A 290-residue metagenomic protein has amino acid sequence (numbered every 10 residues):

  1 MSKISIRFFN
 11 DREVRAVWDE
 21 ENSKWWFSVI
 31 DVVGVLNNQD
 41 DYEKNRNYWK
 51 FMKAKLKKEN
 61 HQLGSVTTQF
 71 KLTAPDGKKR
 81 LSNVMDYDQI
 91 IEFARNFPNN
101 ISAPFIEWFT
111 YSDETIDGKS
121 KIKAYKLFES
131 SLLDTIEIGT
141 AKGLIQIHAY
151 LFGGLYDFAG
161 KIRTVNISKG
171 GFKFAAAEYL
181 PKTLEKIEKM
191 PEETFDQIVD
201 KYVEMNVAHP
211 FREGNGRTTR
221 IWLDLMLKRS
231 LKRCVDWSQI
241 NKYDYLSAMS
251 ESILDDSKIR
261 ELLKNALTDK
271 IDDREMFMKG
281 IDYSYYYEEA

Functional and structural regions predicted by a protein language model:
M1-D113: An anion-engaging/catalytic patch
R95-A290: FIC/Doc superfamily catalytic core
